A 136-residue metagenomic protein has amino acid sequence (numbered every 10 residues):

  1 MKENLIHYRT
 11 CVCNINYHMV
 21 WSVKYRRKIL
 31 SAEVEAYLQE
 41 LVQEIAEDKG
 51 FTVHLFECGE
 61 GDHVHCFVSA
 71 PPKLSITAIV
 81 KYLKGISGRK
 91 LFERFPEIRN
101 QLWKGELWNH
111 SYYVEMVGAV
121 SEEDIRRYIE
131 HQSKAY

Functional and structural regions predicted by a protein language model:
M1-Y136: Basic nucleic-acid-binding interfaces
